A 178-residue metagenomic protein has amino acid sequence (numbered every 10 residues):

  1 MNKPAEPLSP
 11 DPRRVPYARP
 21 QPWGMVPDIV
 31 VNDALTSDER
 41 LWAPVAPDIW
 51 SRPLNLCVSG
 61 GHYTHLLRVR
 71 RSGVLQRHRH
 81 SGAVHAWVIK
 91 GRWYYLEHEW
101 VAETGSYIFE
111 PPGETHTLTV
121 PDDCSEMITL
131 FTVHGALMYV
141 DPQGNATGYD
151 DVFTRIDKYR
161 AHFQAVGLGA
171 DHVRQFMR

Functional and structural regions predicted by a protein language model:
M1-G61, D157-K158, F163-R178: A short, N-terminal "cap"/entry segment at the start of jelly-roll beta-barrel domains of the cupin/DSBH fold
S51-P53, T64-L66, H85, Y107-F109 (+1 more regions): Conserved hydrophobic/aromatic beta-strand scaffold that supports enzyme active sites
G61-H62, R79-S81, W100-V101, P121-D123: Short glycine/proline-enriched turns and hinge-like loops at secondary-structure junctions
G61-R70, L75-R77: Small beta-barrel nucleic-acid-binding modules, principally OB-folds
R70-S72, R79-E97, E103: Glycine- and acidic-residue-biased ligand/ion/polar-headgroup-sensing regions
L96-T117: Short acidic-glycine-tyrosine-enriched beta hairpin
P112-P142: Ligand-binding loop in jelly-roll beta-barrel domains
C124, G135-R178: Intrinsically disordered, low-complexity, charge-dense segments enriched in Lys/Arg and Glu/Asp interspersed
